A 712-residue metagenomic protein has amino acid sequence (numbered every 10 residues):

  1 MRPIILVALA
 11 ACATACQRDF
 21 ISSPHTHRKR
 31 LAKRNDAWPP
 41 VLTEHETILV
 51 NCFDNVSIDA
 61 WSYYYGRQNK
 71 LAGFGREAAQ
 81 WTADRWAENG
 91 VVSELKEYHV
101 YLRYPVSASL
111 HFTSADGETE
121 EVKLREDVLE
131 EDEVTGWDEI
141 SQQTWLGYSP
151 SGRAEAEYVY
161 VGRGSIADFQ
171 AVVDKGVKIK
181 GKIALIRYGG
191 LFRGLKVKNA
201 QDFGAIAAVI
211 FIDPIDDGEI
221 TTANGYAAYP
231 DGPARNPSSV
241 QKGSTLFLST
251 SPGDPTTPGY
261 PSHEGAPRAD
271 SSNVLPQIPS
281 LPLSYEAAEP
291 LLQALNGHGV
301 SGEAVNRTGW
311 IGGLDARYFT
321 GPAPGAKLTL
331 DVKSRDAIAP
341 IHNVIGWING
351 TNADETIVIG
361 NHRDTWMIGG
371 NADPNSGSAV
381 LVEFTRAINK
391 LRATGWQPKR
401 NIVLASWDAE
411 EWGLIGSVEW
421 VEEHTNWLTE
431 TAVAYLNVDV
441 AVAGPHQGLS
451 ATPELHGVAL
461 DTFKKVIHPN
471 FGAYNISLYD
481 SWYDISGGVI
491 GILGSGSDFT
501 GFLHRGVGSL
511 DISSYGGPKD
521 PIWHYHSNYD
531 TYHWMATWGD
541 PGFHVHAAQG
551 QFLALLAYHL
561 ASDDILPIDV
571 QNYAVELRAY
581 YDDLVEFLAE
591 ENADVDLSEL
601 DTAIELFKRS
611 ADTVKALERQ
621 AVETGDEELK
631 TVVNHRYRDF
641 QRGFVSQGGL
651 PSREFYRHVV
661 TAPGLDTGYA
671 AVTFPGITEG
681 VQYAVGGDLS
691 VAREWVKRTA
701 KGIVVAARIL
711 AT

Functional and structural regions predicted by a protein language model:
M1-F20: Fungal secretory targeting signals
F20-I48, N55, A60-K180, P214 (+1 more regions): Noncatalytic luminal/extracellular "stalk/propeptide" segments of secretory-pathway proteins
A72, E131-S272, Q277-P279, D373 (+2 more regions): Extracellular/luminal Protease-associated
I140-A171, T250-N371, R386, K390-T394: Soluble metallo-hydrolase cores and metallopeptidase-like ectodomains found primarily in the secretory/periplasmic
P214, V344, I357-L414, L553: Alpha-helical metal-binding/catalytic segments enriched in His/Glu/Asp
N236-G299, W407-A536, G542, S562 (+3 more regions): Metal-dependent peptidase/peptidase-like ectodomains
V403, P518-R578, V685-T712: His/Asp/Glu-rich mid-to-C-terminal helical/loop segments that flank catalytic regions of hydrolases
K630-T712: C-terminal amphipathic alpha-helical interaction region
